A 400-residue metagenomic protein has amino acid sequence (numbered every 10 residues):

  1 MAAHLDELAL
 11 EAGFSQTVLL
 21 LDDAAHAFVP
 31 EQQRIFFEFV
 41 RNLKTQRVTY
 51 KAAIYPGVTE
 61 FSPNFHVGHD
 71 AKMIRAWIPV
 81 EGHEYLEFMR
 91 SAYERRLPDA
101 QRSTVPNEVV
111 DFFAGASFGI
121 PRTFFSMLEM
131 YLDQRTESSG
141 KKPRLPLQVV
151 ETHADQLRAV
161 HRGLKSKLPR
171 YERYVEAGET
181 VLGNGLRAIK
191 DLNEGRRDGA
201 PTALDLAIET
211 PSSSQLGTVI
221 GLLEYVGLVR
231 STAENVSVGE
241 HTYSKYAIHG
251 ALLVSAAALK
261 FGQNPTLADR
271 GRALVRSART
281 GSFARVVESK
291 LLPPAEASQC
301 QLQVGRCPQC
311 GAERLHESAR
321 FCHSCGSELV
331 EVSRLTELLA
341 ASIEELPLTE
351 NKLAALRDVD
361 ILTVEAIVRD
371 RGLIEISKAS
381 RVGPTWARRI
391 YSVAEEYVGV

Functional and structural regions predicted by a protein language model:
M1-A116, S324: The catalytic "switch" region of P-loop NTPases
R90-V150: Conserved AAA+ ATPase small/helical "lid" subdomain
E129-G217: Winged-helix-like regulatory helical subdomains adjacent to P-loop NTPase cores
E209-V226, H316: Short amphipathic alpha-helical interaction segments
T232-G281: Accessory beta->alpha helical hairpin/"wing" motif in late/C-terminal subdomains of nucleic-acid enzymes
Q301-V304, A319: Residues immediately within or flanking Cys/His clusters that coordinate Zn2+ in small zinc-binding modules
C307-C310, C322-C325: Short cysteine-rich clusters marking metal-coordination/redox-active sites
H323-V400: Compact, charge-rich alpha-helical regulatory domains located at protein termini
